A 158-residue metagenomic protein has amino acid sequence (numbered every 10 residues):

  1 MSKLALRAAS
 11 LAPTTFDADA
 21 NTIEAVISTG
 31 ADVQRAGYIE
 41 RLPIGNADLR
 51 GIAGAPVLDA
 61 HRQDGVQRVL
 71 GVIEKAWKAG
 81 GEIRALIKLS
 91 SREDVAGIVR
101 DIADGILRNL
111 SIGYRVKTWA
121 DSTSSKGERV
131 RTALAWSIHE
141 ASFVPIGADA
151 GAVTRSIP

Functional and structural regions predicted by a protein language model:
M1-A53: Polar/acidic, low-complexity leader/linker segments enriched in S/T/G and N/D
A8-D17, T22-A25, P56, E74-P158: Residue microenvironments linked to proteolytic maturation and disulfide-stabilized extracellular modules
G30, A36-I39, N46, A55 (+4 more regions): Generic secondary-structure boundary/loop-capping signal
A31-D32, Q63-G65, S91-E93, T118: Short, charged/polar surface micro-motifs in flexible loops or helix N-caps
G37-I39, D64-V66, T123-R129: Acidic Ser/Thr/Pro-rich low-complexity disordered segments that often serve as glycosylated linkers/stalks around
A53-D64, L110: Short conserved beta-strand and strand-loop elements enriched in small hydrophobics with frequent Asp/Gly
H61-A76: A surface-exposed loop-and-adjacent beta-strand signature within N-terminal beta-sandwich domains that mediate ligand
